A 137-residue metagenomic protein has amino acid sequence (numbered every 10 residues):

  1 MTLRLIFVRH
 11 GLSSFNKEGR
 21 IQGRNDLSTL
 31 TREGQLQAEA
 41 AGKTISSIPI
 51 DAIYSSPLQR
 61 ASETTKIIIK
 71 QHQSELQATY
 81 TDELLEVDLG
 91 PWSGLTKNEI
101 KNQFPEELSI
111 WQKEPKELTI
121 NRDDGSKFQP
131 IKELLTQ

Functional and structural regions predicted by a protein language model:
M1, Y80, P130-I131: Terminal low-complexity, poorly structured segments
M1-D51, E63-S74: An N-terminal RHG(E/S)-centered segment typical of histidine phosphatases
K17, G23, R32, E86-G94 (+2 more regions): Generic structural "secondary-structure junction" signal
G23, L27, S93, I100-K101 (+1 more regions): Alpha-helix initiation/capping motif
T31, Q35, Y54, L58 (+2 more regions): Amphipathic, non-transmembrane alpha-helical scaffold segments
E39-S109, K116-N121: Phosphate-coordination/substrate-recognition cap region in phosphate-metabolizing enzymes
S109-Q137: Short glycine/proline- and acidic residue-enriched helix-loop micro-motifs that form flexible lids or anion-recognition
